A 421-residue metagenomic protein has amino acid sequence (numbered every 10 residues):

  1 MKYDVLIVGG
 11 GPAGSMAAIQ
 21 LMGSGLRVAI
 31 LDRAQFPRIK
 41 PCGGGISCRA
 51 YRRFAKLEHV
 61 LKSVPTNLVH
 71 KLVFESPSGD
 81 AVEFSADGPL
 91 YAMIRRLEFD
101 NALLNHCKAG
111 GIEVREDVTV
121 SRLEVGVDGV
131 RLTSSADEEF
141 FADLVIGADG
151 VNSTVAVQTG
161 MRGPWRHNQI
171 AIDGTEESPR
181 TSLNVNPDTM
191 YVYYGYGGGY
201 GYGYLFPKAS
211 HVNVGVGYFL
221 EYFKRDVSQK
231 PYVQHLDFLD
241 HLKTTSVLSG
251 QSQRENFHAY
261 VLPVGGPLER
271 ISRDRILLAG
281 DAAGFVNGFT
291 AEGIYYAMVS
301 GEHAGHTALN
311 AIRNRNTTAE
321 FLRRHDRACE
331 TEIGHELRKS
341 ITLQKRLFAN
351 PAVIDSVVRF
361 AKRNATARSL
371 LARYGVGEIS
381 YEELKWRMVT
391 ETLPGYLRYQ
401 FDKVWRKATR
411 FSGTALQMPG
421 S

Functional and structural regions predicted by a protein language model:
M1-G11: Beta1/beta-strand and adjacent pyrophosphate-binding region of the FAD-binding site in flavoprotein oxidoreductases
G14-S15: N-terminal Rossmann-fold NAD(P) dinucleotide-binding loop
I19-P41: Glycine-rich FAD pyrophosphate-binding loop
P37-V73: N-terminal FAD cofactor-binding segment of flavoenzymes
R52, G79-D100: Dinucleotide-binding Rossmann-like beta1-alpha1 core, especially the glycine-rich loop that anchors the ADP
H106-L248: Predominantly flavin-linked oxidoreductase catalytic cores and closely associated redox partners
R122, Y222, S228-T307, R313: FAD/FMN-dependent oxidoreductases across multiple families
L309-S421: C-terminal helical "tail/cap" subdomain of flavin- and related membrane-associated enzymes
